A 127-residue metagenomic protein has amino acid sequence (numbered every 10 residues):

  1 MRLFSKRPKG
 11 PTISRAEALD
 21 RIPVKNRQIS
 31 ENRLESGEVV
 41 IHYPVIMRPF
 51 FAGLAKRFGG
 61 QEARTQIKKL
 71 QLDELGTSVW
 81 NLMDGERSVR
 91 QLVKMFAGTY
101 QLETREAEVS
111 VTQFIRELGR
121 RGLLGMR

Functional and structural regions predicted by a protein language model:
M1-R27, F58-R127: Long, charge-rich, low-complexity alpha-helical segments
Q28-R33: Short amphipathic beta-strand and strand-loop transition segments with alternating hydrophobic
H42-P49: Secondary-structure transition/turn motif
G53-L54: Low-complexity, Ser/Thr/Pro/Gly-enriched N-terminal "stalk/linker" regions
